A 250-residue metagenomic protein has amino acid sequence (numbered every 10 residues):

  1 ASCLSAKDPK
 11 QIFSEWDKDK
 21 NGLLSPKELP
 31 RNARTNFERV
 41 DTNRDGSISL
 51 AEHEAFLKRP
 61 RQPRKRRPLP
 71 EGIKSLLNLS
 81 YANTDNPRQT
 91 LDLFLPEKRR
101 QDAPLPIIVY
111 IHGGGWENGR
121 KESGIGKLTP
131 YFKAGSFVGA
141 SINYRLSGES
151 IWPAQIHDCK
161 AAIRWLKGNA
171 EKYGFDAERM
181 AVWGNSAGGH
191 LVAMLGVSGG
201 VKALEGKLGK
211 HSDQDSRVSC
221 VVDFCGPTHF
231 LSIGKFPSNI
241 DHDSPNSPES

Functional and structural regions predicted by a protein language model:
A1-L4: Hydrophobic h-region of N-terminal signal peptides that target proteins for export in Gram-negative bacteria
K7-D8, R31, P70-E71: Short loop/turn motifs at secondary-structure junctions and domain boundaries
D8-D19, R34-R44: Primarily EF-hand calcium-binding motifs
W16, V40-D41, R59-S250: Alpha/beta-hydrolase superfamily serine-hydrolase fold, recognizing
D19-L29, T42-E54: Acidic Ca2+-chelating loop motifs
L29, R34, H53, H112-G114: Solvent-exposed coil/turn segments that connect beta secondary-structure elements in extracytoplasmic/periplasmic
